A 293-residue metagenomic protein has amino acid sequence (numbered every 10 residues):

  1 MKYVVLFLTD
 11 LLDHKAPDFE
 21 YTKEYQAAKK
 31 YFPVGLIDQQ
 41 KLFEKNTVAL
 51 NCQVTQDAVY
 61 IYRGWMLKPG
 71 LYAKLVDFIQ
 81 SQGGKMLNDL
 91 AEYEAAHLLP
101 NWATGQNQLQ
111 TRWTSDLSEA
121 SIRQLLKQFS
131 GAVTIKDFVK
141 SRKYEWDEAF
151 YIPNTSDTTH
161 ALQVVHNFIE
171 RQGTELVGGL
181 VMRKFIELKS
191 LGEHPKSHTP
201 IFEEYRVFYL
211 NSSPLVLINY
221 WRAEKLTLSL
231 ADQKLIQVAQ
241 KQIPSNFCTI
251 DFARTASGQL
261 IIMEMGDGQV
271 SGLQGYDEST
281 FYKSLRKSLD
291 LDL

Functional and structural regions predicted by a protein language model:
M1-K85: ATP-binding N-terminal substructure of ATP-dependent carboxylate-amine bond-forming enzymes
V5-H14, V54-T55, L75-P195, P200-E203 (+1 more regions): Active-site nucleotide/adenylate-binding loops and adjacent lid/helix of ATP-dependent enzymes
M66, Y220-L226, G266-G275: Glycine-rich phosphate/pyrophosphate-binding beta-alpha loops
G70, P200-E204, F247: Short, surface-exposed coil-to-beta transition loops
V133, L215-V216, C248, I261-E264: Protein kinase-like catalytic core scaffold
E204-Y205, C248-A256: Short glycine-rich, acidic/polar surface loops and turns
Y209-S213, A256-G258: Short acidic-glycine loop/turn motifs at beta-strand connectors
K234, P244-S245, R254-L293: C-terminal active-site "lid" helix and adjoining low-complexity regulatory extension at the edge of ATP-using catalytic
